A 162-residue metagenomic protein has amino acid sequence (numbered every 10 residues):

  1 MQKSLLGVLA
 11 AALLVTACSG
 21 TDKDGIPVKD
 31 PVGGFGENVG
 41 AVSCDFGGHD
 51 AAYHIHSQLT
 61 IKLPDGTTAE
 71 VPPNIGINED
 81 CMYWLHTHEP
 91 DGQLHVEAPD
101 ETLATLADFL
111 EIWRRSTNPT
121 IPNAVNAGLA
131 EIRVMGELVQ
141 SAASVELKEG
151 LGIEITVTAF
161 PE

Functional and structural regions predicted by a protein language model:
M1-L6: Bacterial N-terminal signal peptides that target proteins for export
L14-A17: C-terminal motif of bacterial Sec signal peptides marking the signal peptidase cleavage site
S19-E162: Ubiquitin-like/PB1-type beta-grasp interaction modules and other compact soluble beta-rich domains
